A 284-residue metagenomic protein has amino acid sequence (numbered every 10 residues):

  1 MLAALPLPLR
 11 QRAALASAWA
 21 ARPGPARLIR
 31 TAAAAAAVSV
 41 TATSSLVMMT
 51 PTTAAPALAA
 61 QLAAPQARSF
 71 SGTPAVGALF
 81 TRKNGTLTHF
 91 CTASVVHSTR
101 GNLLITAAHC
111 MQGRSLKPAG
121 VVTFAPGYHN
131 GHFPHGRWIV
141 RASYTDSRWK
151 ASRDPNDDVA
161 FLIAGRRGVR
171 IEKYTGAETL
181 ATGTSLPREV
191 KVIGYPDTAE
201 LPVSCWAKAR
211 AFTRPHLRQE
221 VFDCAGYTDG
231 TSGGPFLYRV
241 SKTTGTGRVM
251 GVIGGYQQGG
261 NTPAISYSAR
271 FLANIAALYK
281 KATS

Functional and structural regions predicted by a protein language model:
L2-S98, A277-S284: Protease-domain processing segments flanking chymotrypsin-fold serine proteases, especially trypsin-like
L62-K83, H97, K117, V121-V169: Conserved catalytic-core segment of clan PA serine endopeptidases
S71-H129, A209-H216, C224, S268: Catalytic histidine site
P74-A75, R100-N102, L186-K191, L217-R218 (+1 more regions): Loop/turn elements at helix/coil->beta-strand transitions in domains of secreted/extracellular proteins
C110-M111, Y128-G131, R166-V169, D197-T198 (+2 more regions): Acidic glycine-/aspartate-rich tracts in secreted/extracellular proteins
V140, P155-Y227: Chymotrypsin/trypsin-fold serine protease catalytic domain
G226-V252: Catalytic nucleophile loop of clan PA
M250, Y256-S284: C-terminal cap/linker of serine protease catalytic domains
